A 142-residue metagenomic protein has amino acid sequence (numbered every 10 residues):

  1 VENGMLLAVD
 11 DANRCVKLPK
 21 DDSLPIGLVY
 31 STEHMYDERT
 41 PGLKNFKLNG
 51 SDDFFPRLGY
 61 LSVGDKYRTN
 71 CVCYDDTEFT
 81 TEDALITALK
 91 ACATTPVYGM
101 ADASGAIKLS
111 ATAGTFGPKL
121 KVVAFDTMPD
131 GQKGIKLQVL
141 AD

Functional and structural regions predicted by a protein language model:
V1-D142: Surface-exposed, low-hydrophobicity beta-strand/loop segments enriched in small/polar/acidic residues
